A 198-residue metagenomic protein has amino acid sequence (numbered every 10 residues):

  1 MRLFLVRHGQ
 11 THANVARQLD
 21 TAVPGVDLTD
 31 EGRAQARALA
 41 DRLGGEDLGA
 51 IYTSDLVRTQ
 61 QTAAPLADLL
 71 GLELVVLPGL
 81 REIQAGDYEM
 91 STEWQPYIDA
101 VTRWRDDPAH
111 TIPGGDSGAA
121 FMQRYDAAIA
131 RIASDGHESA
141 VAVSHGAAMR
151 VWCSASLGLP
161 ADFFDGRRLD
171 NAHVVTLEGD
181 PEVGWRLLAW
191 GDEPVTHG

Functional and structural regions predicted by a protein language model:
L3, E138-G146: Generic beta-sheet signal
R7-L72: Active-site-proximal alpha-helix that buttresses catalytic centers in soluble enzyme cores
G9, G146, E193: Active-site metal-binding loops of divalent metal-dependent hydrolases
D27, D68-D126, R186: Phosphate-handling substructures
G45, V75-V76, I83-W94, S154-G198: Acidic, low-complexity terminal tails and accessory targeting/binding regions of phosphate-metabolizing enzymes
G45-D47, I132-E138: Glycine-rich phosphate-binding loop signature in dinucleotide/nucleotide-binding domains
T53-S54, Q123, V143-S144: Short beta-strand scaffold positions
P65, V151-A155: Active-site signature of alpha/beta-hydrolase-fold catalytic machinery across serine- and Asp/Cys-nucleophile hydrolases
